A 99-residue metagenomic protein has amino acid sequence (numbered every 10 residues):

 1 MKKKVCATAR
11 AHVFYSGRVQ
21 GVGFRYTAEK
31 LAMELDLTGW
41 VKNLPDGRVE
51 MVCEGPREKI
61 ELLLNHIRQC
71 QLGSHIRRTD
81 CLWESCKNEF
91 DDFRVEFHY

Functional and structural regions predicted by a protein language model:
M1-Y99: Intrinsically disordered, low-complexity, mixed-charge
